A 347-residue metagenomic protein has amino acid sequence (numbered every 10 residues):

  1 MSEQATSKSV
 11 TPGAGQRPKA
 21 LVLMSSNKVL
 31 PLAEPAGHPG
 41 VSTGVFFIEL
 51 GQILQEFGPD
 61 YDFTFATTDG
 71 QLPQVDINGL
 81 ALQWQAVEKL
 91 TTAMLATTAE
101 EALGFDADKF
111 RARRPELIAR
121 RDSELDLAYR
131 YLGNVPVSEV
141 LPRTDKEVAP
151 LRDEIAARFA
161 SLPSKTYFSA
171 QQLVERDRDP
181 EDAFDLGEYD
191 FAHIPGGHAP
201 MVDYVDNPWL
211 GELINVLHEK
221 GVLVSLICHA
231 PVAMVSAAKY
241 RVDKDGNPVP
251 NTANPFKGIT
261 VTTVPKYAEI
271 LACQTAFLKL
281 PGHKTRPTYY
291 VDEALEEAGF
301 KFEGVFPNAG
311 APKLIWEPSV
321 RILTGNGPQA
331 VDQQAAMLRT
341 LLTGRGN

Functional and structural regions predicted by a protein language model:
S2-K220, A233-N347: Extended, subdomain-level signal for the structured scaffold at the beginning of enzyme domains
L226-P231: Short, thiol/selenol-centered motifs that function as redox-active sites or metal-ligating centers
